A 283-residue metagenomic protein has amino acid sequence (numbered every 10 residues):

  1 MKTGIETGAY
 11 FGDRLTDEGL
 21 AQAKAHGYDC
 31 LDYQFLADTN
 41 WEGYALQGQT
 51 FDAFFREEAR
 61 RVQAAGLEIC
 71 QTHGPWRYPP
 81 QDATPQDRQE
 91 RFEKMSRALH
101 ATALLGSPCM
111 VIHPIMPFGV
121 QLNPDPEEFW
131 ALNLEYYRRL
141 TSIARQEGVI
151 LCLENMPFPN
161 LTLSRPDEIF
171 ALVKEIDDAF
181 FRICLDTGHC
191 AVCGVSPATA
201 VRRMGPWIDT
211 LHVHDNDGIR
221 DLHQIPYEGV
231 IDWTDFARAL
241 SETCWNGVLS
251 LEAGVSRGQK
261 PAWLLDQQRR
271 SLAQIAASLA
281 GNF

Functional and structural regions predicted by a protein language model:
M1-G4, D13-D29, F92, G106 (+2 more regions): Histidine-acidic metal/acid-base catalytic patches
M1-S107, R138, A262, D266-F283: N-terminal pre-domain/capping segments
I5-T7, Y44-L46, D82-Q86, P126-E128 (+3 more regions): Short, contiguous strand/loop micro-motifs
E6-Y10, Q34-D38, G74-R77, I115-P117 (+4 more regions): Active-site beta-loop-alpha junctions enriched in small/polar residues
D32, Q71, V111, C152 (+2 more regions): Conserved beta-strand positions in the central sheet of alpha/beta enzyme cores
T39-Y44, Y78-A83, F118-N123, V192 (+2 more regions): A short acidic, helix-capping loop that chelates divalent metal ions and anchors anionic groups
Q47, F51, T84, P126 (+3 more regions): Alpha-helix initiation/capping motif
R61-A64, E68, P80-R182, V192 (+2 more regions): Active-site acidic/histidine proton-transfer and metal-coordination neighborhood in alpha/beta enzyme cores
